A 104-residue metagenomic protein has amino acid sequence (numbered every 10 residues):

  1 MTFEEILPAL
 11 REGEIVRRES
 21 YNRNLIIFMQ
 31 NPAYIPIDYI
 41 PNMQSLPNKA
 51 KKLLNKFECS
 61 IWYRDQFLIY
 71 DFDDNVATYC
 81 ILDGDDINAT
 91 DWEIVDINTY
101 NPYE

Functional and structural regions predicted by a protein language model:
M1-F72: Extended non-catalytic interaction/regulatory regions in multidomain proteins
I61-E104: Short, compact, well-ordered microdomains
